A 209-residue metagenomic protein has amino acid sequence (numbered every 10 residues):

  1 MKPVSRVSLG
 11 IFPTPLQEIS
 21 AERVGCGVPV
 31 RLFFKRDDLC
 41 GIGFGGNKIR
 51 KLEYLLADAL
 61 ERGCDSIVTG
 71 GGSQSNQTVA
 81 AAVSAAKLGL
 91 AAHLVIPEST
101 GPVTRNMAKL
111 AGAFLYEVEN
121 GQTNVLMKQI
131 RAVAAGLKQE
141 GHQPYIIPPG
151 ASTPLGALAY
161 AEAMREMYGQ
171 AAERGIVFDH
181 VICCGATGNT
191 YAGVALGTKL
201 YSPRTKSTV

Functional and structural regions predicted by a protein language model:
M1-V209: PLP-dependent amino-acid enzyme catalytic core
